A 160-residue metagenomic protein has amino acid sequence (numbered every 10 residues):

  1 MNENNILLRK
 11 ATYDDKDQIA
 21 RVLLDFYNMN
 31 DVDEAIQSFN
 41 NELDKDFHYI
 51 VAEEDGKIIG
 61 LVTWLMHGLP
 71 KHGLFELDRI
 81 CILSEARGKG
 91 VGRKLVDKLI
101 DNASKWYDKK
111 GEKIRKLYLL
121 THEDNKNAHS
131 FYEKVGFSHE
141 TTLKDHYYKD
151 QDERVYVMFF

Functional and structural regions predicted by a protein language model:
M1-D14, M158-F160: Conserved N-terminal entry element of GNAT/NAT acetyltransferase domains
I6, F75, K113-L117: Residue-level recognition of the N-termini of beta-strands and the immediately preceding loop/turn
Y13-D17, R21-R79, L83-E85, V96-D97 (+1 more regions): Acetyl-CoA-dependent GNAT
F47, Q151-V155: Short hydrophobic/aromatic beta-strand or adjacent loop that forms the aromatic wall/cage of a ligand/substrate-binding
L74, H129, F137-E140, H146 (+1 more regions): A short, glycine- and basic residue-enriched loop/turn that sits immediately adjacent to a domain's principal
L83-K89, E123-D124: Active-site acidic-Proline motif in GNAT/NAT acetyltransferases
R93, K116, E123-T141: Conserved active-site alpha-helix within GNAT-family acetyltransferase domains
E112-A128, D145-Q151, F159: Conserved beta-strand-loop-alpha-helix junction that forms the acyl-donor binding cleft
